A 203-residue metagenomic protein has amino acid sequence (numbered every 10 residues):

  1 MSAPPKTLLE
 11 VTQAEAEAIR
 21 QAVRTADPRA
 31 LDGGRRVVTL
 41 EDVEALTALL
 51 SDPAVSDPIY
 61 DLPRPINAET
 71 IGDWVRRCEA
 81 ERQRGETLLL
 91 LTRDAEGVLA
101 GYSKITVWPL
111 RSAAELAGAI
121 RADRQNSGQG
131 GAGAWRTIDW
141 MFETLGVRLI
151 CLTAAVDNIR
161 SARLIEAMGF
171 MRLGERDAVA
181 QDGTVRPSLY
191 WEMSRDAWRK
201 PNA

Functional and structural regions predicted by a protein language model:
M1-P53, T92-A203: Acyl-donor (CoA/ACP) binding surface of acyl/acetyltransferases
D52-S56, A80: Short helix-loop boundary/capping segments at the starts of domains
S56-R76: Conserved GNAT-fold acetyl-CoA-binding loop/helix
D57-I59, T87, P201-N202: Short, hydrophobic secondary-structure boundary micro-motifs
Y60, T70-G72, G85, L164 (+2 more regions): A generic membrane alpha-helix/interface feature
R76-L91: A short helix-loop-beta-strand connector motif used in the catalytic cores of GNAT acetyltransferases and, in some
